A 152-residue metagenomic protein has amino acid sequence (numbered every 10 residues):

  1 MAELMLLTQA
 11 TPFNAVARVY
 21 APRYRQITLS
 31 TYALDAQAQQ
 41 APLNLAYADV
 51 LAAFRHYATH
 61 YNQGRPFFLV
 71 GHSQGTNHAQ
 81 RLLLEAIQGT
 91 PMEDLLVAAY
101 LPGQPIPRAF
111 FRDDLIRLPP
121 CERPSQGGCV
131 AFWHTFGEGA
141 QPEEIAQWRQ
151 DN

Functional and structural regions predicted by a protein language model:
M1-P66: Active-site catalytic motif of lipid deacylating hydrolases and related acyltransferases
R18-R23, F68, V97-Y100, A131: Hydrophobic/aromatic beta-strand patches that form the interior of the parallel beta-sheet core in alpha/beta enzyme
R23-I27, H72-S73, L101-P105, F136: Active-site-proximal beta-strand/loop segments in catalytic clefts of secreted hydrolases
T28-Y32, N77-H78, A109: Short catalytic/ligand-binding loop motif for oxyanion handling, primarily in non-cytosolic enzymes, centered on
Y32-A36, R81, I106: Short amphipathic alpha-helical patches
A52-Q63, L84-N152: Surface cap/lid and interfacial helix-loop subdomains adjacent to catalytic sites that gate substrate access
G71-A79: Gly/Ala-rich beta-loop-alpha elbow adjacent to hydrolase catalytic centers
